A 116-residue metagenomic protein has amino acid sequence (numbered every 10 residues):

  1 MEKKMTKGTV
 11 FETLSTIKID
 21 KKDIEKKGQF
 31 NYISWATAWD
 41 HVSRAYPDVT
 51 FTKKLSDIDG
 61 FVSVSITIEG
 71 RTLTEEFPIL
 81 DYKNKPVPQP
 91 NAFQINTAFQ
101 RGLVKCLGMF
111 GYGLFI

Functional and structural regions predicted by a protein language model:
M1-W39: N-terminal, Lys/Arg- and Ser/Thr-rich interaction peptides
T37-I116: Positively charged, aromatic-enriched nucleic acid-contacting surfaces
